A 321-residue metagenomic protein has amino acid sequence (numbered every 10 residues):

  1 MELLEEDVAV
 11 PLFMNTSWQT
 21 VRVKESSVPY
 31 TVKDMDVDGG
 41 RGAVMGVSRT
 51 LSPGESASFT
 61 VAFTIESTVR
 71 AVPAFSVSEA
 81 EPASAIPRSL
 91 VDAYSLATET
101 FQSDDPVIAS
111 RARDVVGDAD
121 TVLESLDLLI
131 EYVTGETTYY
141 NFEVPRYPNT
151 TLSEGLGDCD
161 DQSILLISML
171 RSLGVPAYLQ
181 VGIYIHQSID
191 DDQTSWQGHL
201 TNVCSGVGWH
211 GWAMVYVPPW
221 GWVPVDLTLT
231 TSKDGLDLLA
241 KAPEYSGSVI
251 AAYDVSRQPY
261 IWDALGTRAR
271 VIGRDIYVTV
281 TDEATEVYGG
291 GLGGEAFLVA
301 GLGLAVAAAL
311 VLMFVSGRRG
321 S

Functional and structural regions predicted by a protein language model:
M1-A71: Intrinsically disordered, low-complexity N-terminal segments that are enriched in acidic
V8, A213, V287-S321: Secretory targeting signatures
V23-S27, F75-I86, L227-T231: Short intrinsically disordered coil segments
P53-E154, S172: Acidic low-complexity segments
I65-T68, E136-Y140, D158, I183-Q187 (+1 more regions): Solvent-exposed loop/turn segments at secondary-structure junctions within structured extracellular/periplasmic domains
L123, D127, C159-D160, I164: Conserved structured core elements
D161-R268: Hydrophobic/aromatic-rich core segments of domains that either
G266-L292: C-terminal low-complexity, Ser/Thr- and acidic/Pro-rich disordered "stalk" regions positioned immediately N-terminal
